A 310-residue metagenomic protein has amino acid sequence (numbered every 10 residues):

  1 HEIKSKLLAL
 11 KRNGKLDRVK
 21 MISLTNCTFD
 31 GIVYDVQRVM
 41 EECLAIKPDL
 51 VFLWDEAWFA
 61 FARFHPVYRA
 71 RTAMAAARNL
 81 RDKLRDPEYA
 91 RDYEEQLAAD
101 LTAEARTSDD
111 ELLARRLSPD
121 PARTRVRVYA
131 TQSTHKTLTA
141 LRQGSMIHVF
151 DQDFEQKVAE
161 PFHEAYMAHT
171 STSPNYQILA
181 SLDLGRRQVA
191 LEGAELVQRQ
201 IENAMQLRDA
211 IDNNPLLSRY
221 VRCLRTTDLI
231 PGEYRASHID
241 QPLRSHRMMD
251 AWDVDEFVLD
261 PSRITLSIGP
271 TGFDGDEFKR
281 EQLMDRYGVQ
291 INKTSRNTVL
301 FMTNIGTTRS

Functional and structural regions predicted by a protein language model:
H1-P215: Conserved PLP-enzyme active-site core in the AAT-like
A165, T170-S171, I201-S310: Conserved C-terminal alpha-helix-loop-beta "cap" of PLP-dependent enzymes that closes/shapes the active-site mouth
